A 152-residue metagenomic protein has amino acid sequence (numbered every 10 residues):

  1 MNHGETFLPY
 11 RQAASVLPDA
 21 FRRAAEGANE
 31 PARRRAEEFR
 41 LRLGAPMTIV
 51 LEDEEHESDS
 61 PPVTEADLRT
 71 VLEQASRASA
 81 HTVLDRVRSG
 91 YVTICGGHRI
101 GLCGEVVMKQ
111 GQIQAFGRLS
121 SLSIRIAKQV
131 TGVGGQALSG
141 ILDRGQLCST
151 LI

Functional and structural regions predicted by a protein language model:
M1-G97: N-terminal accessory targeting/assembly segments
A80-Q146: P-loop NTP-binding catalytic core
Q146-I152: Glycine-rich phosphate-binding P-loop
